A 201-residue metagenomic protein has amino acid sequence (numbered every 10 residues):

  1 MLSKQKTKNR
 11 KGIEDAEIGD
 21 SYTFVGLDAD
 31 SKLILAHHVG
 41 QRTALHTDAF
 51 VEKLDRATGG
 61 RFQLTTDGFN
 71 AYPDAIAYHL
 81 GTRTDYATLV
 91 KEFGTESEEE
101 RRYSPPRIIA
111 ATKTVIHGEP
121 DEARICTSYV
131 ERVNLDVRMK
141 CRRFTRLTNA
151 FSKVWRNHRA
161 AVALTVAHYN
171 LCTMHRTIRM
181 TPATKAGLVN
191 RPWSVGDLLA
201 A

Functional and structural regions predicted by a protein language model:
M1-A201: Residue-level recognition of single "structural anchor" positions that define or cap local secondary structure
